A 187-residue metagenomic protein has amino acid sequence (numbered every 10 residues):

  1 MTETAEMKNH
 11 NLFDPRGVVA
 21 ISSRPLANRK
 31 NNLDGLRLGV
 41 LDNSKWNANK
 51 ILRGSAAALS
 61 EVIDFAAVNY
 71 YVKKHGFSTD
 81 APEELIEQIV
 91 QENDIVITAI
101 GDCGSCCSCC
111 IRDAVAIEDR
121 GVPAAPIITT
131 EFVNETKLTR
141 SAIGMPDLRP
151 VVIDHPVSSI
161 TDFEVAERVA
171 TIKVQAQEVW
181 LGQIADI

Functional and structural regions predicted by a protein language model:
M1-N28: N-terminal amphipathic/basic leader segments beginning at the initiator methionine
S23, H75-E87, V165: Structural motif
L36, V40-F65: Glycine-rich phosphate/diphosphate-binding loop of Rossmann-like nucleotide-binding domains
E61-G76, D147-D154: Short beta-strand elements in bilobed, periplasmic/extracellular small-molecule ligand-binding domains
P82-D94, D113-A114, I172: Short, well-structured alpha-helical segments in soluble
S108-E118: Short Gly/Thr/Asp-enriched flexible loops that form oxyanion-binding sites at enzyme active sites
I111, V133-M145: Active-site-proximal loop->helix
V151-I187: A charged, well-structured terminal subsegment
